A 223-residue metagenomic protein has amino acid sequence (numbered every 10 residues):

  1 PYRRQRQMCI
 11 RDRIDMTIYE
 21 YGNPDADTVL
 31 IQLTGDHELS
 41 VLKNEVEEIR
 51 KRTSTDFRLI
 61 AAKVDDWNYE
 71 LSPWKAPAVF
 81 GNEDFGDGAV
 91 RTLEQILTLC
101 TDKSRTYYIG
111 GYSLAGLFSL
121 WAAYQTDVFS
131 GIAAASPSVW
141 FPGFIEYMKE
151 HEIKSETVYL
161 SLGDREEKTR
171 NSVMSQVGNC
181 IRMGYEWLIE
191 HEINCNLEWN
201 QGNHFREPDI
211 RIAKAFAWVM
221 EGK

Functional and structural regions predicted by a protein language model:
P1-D12: Single conserved hydrophobic/aromatic residue that forms the stacking wall/gate of nucleotide- or nucleobase-binding
R13-G22: A short loop-to-beta-strand scaffold at the N-terminal edge of the catalytic core in hydrolase folds
N23-D102: Serine-hydrolase catalytic machinery in alpha/beta-hydrolase-like enzymes
I31-G35, S136, L162: The conserved beta1-alpha1 loop
G110-A115, S119: Gly/Ala-rich beta-loop-alpha elbow adjacent to hydrolase catalytic centers
W121-Q125: Active-site signature of alpha/beta-hydrolase-fold catalytic machinery across serine- and Asp/Cys-nucleophile hydrolases
V128-W140: A conserved short beta-strand
V139-V219: The feature captures the conserved acid-bearing segment of alpha/beta-hydrolase catalytic domains
